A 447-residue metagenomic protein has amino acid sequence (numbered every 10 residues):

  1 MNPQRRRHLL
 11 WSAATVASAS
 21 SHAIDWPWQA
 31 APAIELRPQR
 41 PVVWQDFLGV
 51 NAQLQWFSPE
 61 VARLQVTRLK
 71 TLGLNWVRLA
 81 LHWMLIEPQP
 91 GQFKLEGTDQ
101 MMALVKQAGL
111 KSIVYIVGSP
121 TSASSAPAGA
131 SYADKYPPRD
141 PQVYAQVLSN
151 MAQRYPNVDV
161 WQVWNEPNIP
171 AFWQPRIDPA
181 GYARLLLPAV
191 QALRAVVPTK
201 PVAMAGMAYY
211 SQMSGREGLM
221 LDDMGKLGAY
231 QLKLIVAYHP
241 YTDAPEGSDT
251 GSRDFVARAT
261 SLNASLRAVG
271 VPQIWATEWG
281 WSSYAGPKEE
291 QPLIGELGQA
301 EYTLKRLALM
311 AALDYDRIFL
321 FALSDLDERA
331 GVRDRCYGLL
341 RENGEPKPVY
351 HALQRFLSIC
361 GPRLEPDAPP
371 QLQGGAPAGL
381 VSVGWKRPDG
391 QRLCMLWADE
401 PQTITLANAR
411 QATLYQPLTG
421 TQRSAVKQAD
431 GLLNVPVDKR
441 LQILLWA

Functional and structural regions predicted by a protein language model:
R7-D25: N-terminal export signals
I24-W76, A103: N-terminal carbohydrate-binding accessory modules
L72-P90, E96-L219, G225, A229-Q231 (+1 more regions): Substrate-binding cleft and catalytic face of glycoside hydrolase catalytic domains, especially the flexible beta-alpha
V77, V105, M151, W161 (+7 more regions): Conserved, mostly hydrophobic/aromatic
P179-Y302, L313: Noncatalytic carbohydrate-binding groove/subsite architecture in carbohydrate-active enzymes
S282, P287-P292, E296-L353, P369-Q371: Aromatic/acidic polysaccharide-binding cleft in carbohydrate-active enzymes
L372-R410, P417-G420, L441-I443: Carbohydrate-binding surface patches
K427-A447: C-terminal beta-strand-rich structural cap/linker in extracellular carbohydrate-active enzymes
